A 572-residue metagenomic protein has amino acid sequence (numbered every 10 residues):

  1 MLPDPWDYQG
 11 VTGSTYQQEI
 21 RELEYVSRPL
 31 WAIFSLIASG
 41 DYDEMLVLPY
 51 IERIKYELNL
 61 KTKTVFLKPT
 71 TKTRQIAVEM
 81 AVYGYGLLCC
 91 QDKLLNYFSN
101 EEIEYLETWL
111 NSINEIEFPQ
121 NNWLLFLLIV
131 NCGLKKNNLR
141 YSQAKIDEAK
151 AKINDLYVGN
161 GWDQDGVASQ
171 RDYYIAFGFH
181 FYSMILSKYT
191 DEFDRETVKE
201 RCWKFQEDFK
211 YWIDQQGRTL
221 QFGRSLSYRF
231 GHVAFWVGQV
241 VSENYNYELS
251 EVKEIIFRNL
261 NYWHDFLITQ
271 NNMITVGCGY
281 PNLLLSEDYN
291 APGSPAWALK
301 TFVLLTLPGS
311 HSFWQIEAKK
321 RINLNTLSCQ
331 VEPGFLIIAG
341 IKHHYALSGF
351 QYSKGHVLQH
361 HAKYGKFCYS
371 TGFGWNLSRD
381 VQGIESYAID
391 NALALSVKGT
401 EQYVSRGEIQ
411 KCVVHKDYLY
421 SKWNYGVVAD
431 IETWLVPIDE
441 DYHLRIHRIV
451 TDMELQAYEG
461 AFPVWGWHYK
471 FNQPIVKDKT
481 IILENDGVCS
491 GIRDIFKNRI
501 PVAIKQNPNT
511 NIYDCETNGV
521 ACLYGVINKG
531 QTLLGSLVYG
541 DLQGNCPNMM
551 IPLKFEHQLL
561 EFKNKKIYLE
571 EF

Functional and structural regions predicted by a protein language model:
M1-E24, S39-Y42: N-terminal leader/transition segments
P3-V11, N272-G279, S421-N424, E432: C-terminal catalytic domain of Rieske-type non-heme iron oxygenases
E19-S39, V47-G238: Aromatic-lined, polymer-binding surfaces characteristic of secreted/periplasmic polysaccharide-degrading enzymes
L23, A77, P292, Q330 (+2 more regions): Solvent-exposed loop and beta-edge segments used for protein-protein assembly and interaction
Y42-I51, Y97-Y105, A144-E148, F193-E200 (+3 more regions): Short alpha-helical "patches" and their helix-cap loops
K61-K68, D214-Q221, Y228-H356: Carbohydrate-active enzyme catalytic cores, enriched for enzymes that act on polyanionic acidic polysaccharides
I322-E408: Low-complexity, glycine/alanine/valine/leucine- and proline-rich hydrophobic stretches
N376, Q382-F572: Extended repeat-based interaction scaffolds and adjacent low-complexity, acidic/S/T/P-biased segments that form broad
